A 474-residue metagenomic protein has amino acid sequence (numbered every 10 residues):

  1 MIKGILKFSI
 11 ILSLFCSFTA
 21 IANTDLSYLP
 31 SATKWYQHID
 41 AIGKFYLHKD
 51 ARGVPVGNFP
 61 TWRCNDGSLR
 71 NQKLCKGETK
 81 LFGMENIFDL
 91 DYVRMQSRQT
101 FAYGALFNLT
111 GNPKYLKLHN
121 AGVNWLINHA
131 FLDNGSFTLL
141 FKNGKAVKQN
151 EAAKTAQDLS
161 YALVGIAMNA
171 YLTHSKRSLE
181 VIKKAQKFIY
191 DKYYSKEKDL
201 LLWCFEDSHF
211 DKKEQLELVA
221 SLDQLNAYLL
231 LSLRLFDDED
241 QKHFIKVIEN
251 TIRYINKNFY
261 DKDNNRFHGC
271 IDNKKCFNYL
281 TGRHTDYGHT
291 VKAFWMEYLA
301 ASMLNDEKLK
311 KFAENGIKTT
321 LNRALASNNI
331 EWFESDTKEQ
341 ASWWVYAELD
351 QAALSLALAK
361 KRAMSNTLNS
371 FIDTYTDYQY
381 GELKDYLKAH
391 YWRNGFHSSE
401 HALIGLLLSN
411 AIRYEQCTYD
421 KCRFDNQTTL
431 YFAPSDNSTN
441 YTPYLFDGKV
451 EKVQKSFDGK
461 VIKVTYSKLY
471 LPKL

Functional and structural regions predicted by a protein language model:
M1-S9: Bacterial N-terminal signal peptides that target proteins for export
G4, S13, N134-G135: N-terminal leader/targeting segments
S9-S17: Bacterial N-terminal signal peptides
A22-L474: Glycan-recognition and catalytic cores of secretory/periplasmic carbohydrate-active enzymes
